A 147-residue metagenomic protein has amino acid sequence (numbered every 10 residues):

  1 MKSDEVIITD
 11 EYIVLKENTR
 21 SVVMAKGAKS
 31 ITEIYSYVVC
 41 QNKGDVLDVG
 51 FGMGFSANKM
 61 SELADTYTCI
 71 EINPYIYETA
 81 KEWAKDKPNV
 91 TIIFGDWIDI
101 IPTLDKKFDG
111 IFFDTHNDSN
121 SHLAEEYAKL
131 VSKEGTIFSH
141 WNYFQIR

Functional and structural regions predicted by a protein language model:
M1-N18: N-terminal auxiliary segments of SAM/dcSAM-dependent transferases
K26-K43: Conserved alpha-helix/loop element of class I SAM-dependent methyltransferases that forms part of the SAM/SAH-binding
K43-G52: Conserved class I S-adenosyl-L-methionine
M53-A64: Conserved SAM-binding loop of SAM-dependent methyltransferases across substrates and taxa, primarily the Class I
T66-E71: Conserved SAM-binding motif I beta-strand of class I
I72-L104: S-adenosyl-L-methionine
I76, W83, D118-R147: C-terminal substrate-binding/active-site "lid" region of AdoMet-derived donor-dependent transferases
P102-I111, T115: A short acidic, Gly/Pro-enriched loop at the edge of an enzyme's catalytic core that lines a small-molecule cofactor
